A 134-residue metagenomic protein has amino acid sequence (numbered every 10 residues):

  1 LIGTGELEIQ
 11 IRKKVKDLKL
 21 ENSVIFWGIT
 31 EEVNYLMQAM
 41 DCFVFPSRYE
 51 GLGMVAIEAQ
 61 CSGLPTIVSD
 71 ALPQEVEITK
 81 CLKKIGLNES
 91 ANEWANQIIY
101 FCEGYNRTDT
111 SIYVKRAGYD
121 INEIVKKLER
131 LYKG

Functional and structural regions predicted by a protein language model:
L1-Q10: Glycosyltransferase donor-sugar binding loop
R12-G28: Nucleotide-activated donor-binding/catalytic signature segment of Leloir-type glycosyltransferases, i.e., the conserved
I29, R48: Aromatic "clamp/platform" in nucleotide-sugar-dependent glycosyltransferases that forms part of the donor/acceptor
F43-V44: A short hydrophobic beta-strand element within the catalytic core of glycosyltransferases that build diverse glycans
G53-E58: Short glycine/serine-rich donor-binding loops of glycosyltransferases
P65-S69, Q74: Short hydrophobic beta-strand element within catalytic cores of glycosyltransferases and related nucleotide-activated
E75-F101: Change "using UDP/GDP/dTDP sugars" to "using nucleotide sugars
Y105-G134: A charged, aromatic-enriched C-terminal amphipathic alpha-helix characteristic of glycosyltransferases across folds
